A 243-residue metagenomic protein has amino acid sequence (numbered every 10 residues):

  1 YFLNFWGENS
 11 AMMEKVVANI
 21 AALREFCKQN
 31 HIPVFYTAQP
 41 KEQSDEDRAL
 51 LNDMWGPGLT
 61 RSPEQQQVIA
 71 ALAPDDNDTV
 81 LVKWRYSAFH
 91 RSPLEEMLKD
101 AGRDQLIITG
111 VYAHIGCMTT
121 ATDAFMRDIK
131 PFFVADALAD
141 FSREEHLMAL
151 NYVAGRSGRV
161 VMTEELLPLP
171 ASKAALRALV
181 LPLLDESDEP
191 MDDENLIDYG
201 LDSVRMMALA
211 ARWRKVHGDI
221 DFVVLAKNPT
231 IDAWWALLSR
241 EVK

Functional and structural regions predicted by a protein language model:
Y1-D75, T79: Active-site acidic carboxylates
Q29-I32, G102, D128: Glycine-centered short loops/turns at secondary-structure junctions
Q65-G110: Internal catalytic-core helix/loop-beta-alpha segment that presents or stabilizes conserved functional determinants
I107-V111, D128-R143, N228, D232: A short glycine-rich beta-strand->turn/loop micro-motif centered on a GG-aromatic cluster
H114-T120: Short glycine/serine/threonine-rich phosphate/pyrophosphate-binding segments that cradle anionic phosphate groups
F141-G155: Active-site-proximal loop->helix
S157-P170: A charged, well-structured terminal subsegment
A171-K243: Phosphopantetheine-dependent thiolation modules in NRPS/PKS and related acyl-activating systems
